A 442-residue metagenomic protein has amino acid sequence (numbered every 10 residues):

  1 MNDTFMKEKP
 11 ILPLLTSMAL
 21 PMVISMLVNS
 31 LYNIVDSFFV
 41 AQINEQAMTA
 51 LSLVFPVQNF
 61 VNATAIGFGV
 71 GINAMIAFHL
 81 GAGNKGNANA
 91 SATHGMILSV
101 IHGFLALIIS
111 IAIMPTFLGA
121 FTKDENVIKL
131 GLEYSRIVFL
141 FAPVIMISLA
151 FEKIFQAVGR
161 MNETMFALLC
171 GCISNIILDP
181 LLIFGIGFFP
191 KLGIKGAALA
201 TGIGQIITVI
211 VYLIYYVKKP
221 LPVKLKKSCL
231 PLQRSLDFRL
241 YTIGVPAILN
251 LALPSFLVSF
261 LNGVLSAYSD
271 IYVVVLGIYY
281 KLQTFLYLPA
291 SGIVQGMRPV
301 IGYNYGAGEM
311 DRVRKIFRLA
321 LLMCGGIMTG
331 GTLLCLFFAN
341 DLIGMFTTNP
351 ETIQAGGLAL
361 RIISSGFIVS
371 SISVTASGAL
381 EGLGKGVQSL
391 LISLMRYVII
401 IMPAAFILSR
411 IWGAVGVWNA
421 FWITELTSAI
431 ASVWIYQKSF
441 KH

Functional and structural regions predicted by a protein language model:
M1-A19, I76-P143, F189-V245, I301-G366 (+1 more regions): Short alpha-helical transmembrane segments in multi-pass integral membrane proteins
E8, L12-L31, V35, V57-T64 (+8 more regions): Residue-level signal for short hydrophobic patches within transmembrane helices of multi-pass membrane transporters
S17-D36, I137, G171, G204-T208 (+4 more regions): Transmembrane helical elements of multi-pass membrane transporters/channels
L27, L31-T49, L118-E125, L181-L192 (+4 more regions): Helix-terminus/linker motif at the lipid-water interface of multi-pass membrane proteins
M48-I108, A112-I113, I145-T164, N262 (+3 more regions): Small-residue-rich hydrophobic transmembrane alpha-helices
F60-A63, L107, N175-P180, V209-L213 (+4 more regions): Hydrophobic transmembrane alpha-helices of multi-pass small-molecule transporters
G69, N73, V138-Q156, T164-C172 (+5 more regions): Short runs within selected transmembrane alpha-helices of multi-pass transporters and secretion channels
S110, K153, D179, I183 (+7 more regions): Structural signal for membrane-spanning alpha-helices in multi-pass inner-membrane proteins, emphasizing helix cores
